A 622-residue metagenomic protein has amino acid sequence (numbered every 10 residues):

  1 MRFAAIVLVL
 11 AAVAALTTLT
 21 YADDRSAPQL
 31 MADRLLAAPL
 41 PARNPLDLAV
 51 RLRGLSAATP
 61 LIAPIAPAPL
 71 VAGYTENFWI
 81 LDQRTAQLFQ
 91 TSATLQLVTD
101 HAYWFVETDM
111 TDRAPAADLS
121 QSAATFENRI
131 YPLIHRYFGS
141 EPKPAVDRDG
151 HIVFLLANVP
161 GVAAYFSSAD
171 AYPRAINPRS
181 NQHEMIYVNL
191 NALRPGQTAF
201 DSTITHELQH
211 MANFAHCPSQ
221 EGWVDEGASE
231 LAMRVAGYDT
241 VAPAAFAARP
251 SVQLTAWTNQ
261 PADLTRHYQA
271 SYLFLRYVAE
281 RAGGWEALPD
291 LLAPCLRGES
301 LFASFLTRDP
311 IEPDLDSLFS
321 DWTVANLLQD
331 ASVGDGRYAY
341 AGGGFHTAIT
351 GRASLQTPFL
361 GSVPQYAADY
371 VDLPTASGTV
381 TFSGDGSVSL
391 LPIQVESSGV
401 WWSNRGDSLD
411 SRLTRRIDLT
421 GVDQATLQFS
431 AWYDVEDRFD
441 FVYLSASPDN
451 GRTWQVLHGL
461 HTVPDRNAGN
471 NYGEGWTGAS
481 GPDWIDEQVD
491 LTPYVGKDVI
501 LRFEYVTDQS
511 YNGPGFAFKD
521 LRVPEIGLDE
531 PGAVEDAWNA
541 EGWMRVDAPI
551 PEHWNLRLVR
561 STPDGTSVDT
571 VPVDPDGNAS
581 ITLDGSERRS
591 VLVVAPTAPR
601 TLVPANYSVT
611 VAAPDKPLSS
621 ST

Functional and structural regions predicted by a protein language model:
Y21-A27, R297-R412, S430, R438-S445 (+2 more regions): Beta/coil-rich, acidic/histidine-enriched accessory regions frequently appended to metallopeptidases
Y21-G139, K143: N-terminal module-boundary/linker segments of secreted carbohydrate-active enzymes
V98-A228, A236-Q260: Juxtacatalytic substrate-recognition/specificity segment
M110, V400-R412, V435, G475-D483: Extracellular beta-rich ligand/substrate-recognition surface
A169, P173-N181, T198, S202 (+3 more regions): Acidic/His/Gly-enriched intrinsically disordered linker/tail segments that often contain short helix/coil "MoRF-like"
E280, D418, S430-E436, E504-V506: Solvent-exposed strand-to-loop "edge" motifs in beta-rich extracellular domains
R452-Y494, V573-D576: Extracellular carbohydrate recognition and processing domains and analogous Trp-centered ligand-binding platforms
G481-G513: Terminal, low-complexity interaction segments
